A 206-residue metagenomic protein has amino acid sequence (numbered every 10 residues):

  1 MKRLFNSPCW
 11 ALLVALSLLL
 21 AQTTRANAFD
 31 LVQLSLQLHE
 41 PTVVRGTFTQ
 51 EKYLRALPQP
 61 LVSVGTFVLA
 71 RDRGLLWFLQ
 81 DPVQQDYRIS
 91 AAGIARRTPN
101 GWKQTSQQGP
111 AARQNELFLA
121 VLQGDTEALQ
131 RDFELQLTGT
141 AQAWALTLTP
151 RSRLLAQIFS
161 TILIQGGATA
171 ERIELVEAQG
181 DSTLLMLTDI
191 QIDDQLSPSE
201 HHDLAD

Functional and structural regions predicted by a protein language model:
K2-L13: Bacterial N-terminal signal peptides that target proteins for export
A11-A21: Bacterial N-terminal signal peptides
T24-T47, Y53-P58, H202-D206: N-terminal leader/targeting segments and the immediate start of mature chains
F48, L75-L79, I94-R97, Q104 (+2 more regions): Short hydrophobic/aromatic-rich beta-strand segments that constitute the beta-sheet cores of beta-sandwich/beta-barrel
R55-L61, T66-R71, L75-D81, D86-I89 (+2 more regions): Structural recognition of beta-strand segments within beta-rich domains
V62-T66, D86-R88, Q104, T161 (+1 more regions): Well-ordered beta-strand positions in beta-sheet-rich domains
R97-A120: Acidic/charged, solvent-exposed loop-and-adjacent secondary-structure segments enriched in E/D, K/R, S/T, and G/P
T126, Q130-E134, T138-D206: Gly/Pro-enriched, hydrophobic low-complexity segments that function as extracytoplasmic propeptides/linkers
